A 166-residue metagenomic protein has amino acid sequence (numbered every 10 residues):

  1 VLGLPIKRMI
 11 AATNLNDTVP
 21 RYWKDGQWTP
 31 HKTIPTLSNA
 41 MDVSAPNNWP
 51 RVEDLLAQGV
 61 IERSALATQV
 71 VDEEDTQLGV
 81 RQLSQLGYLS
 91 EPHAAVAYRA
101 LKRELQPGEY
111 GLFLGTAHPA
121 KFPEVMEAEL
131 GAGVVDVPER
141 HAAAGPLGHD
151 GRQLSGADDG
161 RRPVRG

Functional and structural regions predicted by a protein language model:
V1-G166: PLP-dependent amino-acid enzyme catalytic core
